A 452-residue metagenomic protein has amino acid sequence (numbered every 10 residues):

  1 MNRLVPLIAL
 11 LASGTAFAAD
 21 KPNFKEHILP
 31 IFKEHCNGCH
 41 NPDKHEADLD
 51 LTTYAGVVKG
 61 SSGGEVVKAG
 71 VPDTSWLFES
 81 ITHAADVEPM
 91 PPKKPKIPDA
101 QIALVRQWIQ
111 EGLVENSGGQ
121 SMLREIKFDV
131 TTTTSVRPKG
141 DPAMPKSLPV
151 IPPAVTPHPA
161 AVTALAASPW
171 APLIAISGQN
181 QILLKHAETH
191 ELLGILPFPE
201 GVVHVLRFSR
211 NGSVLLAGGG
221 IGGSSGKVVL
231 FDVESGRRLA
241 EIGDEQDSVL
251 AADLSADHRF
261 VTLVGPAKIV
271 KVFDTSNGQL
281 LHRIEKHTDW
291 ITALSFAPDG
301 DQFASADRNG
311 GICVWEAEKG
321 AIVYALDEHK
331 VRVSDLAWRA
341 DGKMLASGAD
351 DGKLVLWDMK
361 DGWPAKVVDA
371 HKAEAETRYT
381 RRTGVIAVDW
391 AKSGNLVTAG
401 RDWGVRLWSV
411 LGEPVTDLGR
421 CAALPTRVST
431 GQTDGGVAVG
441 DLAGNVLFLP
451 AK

Functional and structural regions predicted by a protein language model:
L4-V5, A340: Generic extreme N-terminus detector
V5-G14: Bacterial N-terminal signal peptides
I8, F32, K93, P199-G201 (+1 more regions): Intrinsically disordered, low-complexity segments enriched in proline/serine/threonine
G14-A16, G431: N-terminal compositionally biased, intrinsically disordered segments and leader/signal-like regions
F17-A161, P169, G178: Aromatic- and Gly/Pro-enriched helix-to-coil junctions and flexible linker segments
N116-K452: WD40-repeat beta-propeller superdomains and closely related acidic/aromatic-rich repeat-like regions
